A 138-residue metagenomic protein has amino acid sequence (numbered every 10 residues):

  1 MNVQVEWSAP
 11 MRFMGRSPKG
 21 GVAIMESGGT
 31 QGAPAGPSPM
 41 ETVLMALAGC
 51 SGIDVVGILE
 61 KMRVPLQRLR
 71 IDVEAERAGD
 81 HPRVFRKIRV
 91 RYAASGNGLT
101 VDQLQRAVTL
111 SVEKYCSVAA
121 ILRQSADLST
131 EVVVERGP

Functional and structural regions predicted by a protein language model:
M1-M45, V55-P138: Extended beta-strand/beta-hairpin segments
